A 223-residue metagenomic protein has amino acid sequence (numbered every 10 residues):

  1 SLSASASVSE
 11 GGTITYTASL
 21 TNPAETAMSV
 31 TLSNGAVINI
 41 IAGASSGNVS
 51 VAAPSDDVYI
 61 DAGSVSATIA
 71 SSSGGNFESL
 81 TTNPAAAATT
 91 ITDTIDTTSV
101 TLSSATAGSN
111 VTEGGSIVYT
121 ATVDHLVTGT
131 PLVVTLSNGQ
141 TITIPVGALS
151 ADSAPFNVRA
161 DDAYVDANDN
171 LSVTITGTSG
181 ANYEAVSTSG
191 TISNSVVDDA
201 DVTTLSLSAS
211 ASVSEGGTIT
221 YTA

Functional and structural regions predicted by a protein language model:
S1-S3, D96-A105, D201-S208: Proline-enriched interdomain boundary motifs that mark the N-terminal boundary and often initiate the first structured
L2, Y16-A18, G43, V51 (+12 more regions): Extracellular/surface recognition and adhesion modules
A6-G12, T106-G115, A211-G217: Short, solvent-exposed loop/linker segments at the N-terminal edge of repeated beta-sheet extracellular domains
A18, M28-T31, S46-G74, T130-T135 (+1 more regions): Contiguous beta-strand segments of beta-sheet-rich domains
L20-N22, D57, D93, V123-H125 (+2 more regions): Extracellular acidic, Ser/Thr/Pro-rich low-complexity tracts
A24-V30, A36, I117, V127-V134 (+2 more regions): Short beta-strand/loop motifs in extracellular/secreted proteins, especially within beta-sandwich accessory domains
M28, A36-I41, D56, Q140-V146 (+1 more regions): Beta-strand-rich interaction surfaces with strong enrichment in secreted/lumenal proteins
S66, A70-T97, L171-S172, T176-V202: Terminal edge beta-strands and adjacent linker/stalk segments of extracellular immunoglobulin-superfamily beta-sandwich
